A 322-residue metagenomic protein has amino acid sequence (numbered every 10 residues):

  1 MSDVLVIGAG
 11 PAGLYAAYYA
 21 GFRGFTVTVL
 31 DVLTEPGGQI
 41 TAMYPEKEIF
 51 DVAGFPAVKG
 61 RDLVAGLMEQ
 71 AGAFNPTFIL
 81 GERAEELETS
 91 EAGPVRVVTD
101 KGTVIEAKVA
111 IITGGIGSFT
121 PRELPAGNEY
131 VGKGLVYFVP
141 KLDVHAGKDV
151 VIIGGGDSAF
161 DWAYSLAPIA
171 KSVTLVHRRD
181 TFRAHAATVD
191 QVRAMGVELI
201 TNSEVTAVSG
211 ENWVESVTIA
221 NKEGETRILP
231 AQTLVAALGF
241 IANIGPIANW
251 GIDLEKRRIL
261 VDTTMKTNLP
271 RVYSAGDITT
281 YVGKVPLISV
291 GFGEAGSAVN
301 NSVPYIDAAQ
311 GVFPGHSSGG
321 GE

Functional and structural regions predicted by a protein language model:
M1-I7, F22-R23, E35, F78-K148 (+3 more regions): FAD-binding core/adjacent interface of flavoenzyme oxidoreductases
D3-T28, W162-A167: N-terminal Rossmann-like FAD-binding beta1-loop-alpha1 element of flavoenzymes
G10-A12, S118, D157-S158, T279: Residue-level detector of alpha-helix initiation sites
G21-A42, V173-R183: Glycine-rich FAD pyrophosphate-binding loop
T34-V58, H185-V189, R193: Conserved N-terminal glycine-rich FAD pyrophosphate-binding loop of Rossmann-like flavoproteins
A65, A71-T99, V104-A107, A167-T263 (+1 more regions): A Rossmann-like FAD-binding core segment of flavoenzymes
E123, N128-A146, T233, A237-G293 (+1 more regions): FAD-site-proximal beta/loop scaffold in flavoenzymes
A146-I169: Rossmann-like NAD(P)H-binding beta-loop-alpha module
